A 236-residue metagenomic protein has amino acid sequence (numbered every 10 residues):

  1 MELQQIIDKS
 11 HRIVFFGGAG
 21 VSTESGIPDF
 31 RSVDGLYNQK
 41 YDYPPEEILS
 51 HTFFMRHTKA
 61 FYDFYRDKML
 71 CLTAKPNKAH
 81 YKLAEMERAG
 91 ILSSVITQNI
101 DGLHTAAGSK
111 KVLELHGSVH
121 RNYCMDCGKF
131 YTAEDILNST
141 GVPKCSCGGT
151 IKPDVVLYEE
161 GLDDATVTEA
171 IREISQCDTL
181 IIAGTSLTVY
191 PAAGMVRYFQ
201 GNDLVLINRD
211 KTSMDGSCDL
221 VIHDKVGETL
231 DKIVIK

Functional and structural regions predicted by a protein language model:
M1-K236: Conserved catalytic core of sirtuin-type NAD+-dependent deacylases
